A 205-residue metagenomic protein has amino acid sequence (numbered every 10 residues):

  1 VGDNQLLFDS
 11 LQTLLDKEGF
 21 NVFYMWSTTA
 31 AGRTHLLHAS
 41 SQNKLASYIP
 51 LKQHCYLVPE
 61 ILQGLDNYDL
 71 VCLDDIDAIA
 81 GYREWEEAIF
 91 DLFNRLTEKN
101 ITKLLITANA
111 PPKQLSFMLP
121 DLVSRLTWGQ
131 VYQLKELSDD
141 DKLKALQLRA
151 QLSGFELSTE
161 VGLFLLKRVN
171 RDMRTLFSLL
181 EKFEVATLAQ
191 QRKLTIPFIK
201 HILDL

Functional and structural regions predicted by a protein language model:
V1-L6: Dynamic helix-loop-helix/coil hinge segments at AAA+ ATPase domain boundaries and subdomain interfaces
G19-L37: Walker A/P-loop nucleotide-binding motif
L62-I106: Conserved nucleotide-sensing/catalytic segment adjacent to the nucleotide-binding pocket in NTP-handling enzymes
P112-T127: Short regulatory helix/loop adjacent to the ATP-binding pocket of P-loop NTPases
G129, L143-E156: Conserved AAA+ ATPase "sensor/coupling" helix adjacent to the nucleotide-binding pocket
G129-D141: Conserved AAA+ ATPase "SRH/arginine-finger" region at the nucleotide-binding site
E156-R168: Short conserved motifs of the RecA-like P-loop NTPase core
V169-F183: The conserved phosphate-sensing helix
